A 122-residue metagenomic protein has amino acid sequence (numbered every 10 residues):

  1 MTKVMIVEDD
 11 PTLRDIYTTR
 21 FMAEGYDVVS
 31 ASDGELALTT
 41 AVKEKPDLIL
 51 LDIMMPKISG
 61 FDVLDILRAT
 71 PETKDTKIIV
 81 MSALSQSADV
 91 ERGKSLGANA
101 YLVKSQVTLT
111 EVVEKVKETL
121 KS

Functional and structural regions predicted by a protein language model:
E8: Conserved acidic carboxylate
P11-V29: Two-component/phosphorelay signaling modules centered on CheY-like receiver
S30-L48: Acidic, metal-coordinating helix/loop segments flanking the phosphotransfer/catalytic sites of two-component signaling
D33-L36, S59-D65: Acidic catalytic/metal-coordinating carboxylates
D52, S82: Active-site residues of response regulator receiver
M55: Receiver (REC) domain active-site loop signature in two-component systems and cognate sites in sensor histidine kinases
G60, A69, K94-A100: As written
